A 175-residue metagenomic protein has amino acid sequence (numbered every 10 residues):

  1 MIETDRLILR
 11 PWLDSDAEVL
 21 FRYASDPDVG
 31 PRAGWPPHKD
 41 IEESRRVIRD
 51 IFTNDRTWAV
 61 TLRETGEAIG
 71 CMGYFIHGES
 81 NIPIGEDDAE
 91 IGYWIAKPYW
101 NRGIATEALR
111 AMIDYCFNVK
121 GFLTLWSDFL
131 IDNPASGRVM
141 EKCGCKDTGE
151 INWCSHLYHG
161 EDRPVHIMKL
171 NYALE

Functional and structural regions predicted by a protein language model:
M1-G30, T61-E175: Acyl-donor (CoA/ACP) binding surface of acyl/acetyltransferases
D28-R49: Conserved GNAT-fold acetyl-CoA-binding loop/helix
S44-R46, F52, V139, D162: A generic membrane alpha-helix/interface feature
I48-T61: A short helix-loop-beta-strand connector motif used in the catalytic cores of GNAT acetyltransferases and, in some
